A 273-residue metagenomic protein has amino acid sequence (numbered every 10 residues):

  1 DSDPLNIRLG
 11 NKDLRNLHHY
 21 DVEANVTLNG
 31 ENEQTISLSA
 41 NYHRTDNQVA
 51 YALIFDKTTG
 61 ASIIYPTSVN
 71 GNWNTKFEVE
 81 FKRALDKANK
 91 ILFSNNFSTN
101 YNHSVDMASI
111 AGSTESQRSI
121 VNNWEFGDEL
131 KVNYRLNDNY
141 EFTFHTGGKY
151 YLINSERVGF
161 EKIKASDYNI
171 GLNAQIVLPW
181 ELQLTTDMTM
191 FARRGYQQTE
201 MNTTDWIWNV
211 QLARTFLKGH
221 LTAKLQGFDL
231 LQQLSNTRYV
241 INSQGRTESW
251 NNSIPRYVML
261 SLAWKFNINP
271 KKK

Functional and structural regions predicted by a protein language model:
D1-K273: Exposed, low-structure sequence patches enriched in small/polar residues
